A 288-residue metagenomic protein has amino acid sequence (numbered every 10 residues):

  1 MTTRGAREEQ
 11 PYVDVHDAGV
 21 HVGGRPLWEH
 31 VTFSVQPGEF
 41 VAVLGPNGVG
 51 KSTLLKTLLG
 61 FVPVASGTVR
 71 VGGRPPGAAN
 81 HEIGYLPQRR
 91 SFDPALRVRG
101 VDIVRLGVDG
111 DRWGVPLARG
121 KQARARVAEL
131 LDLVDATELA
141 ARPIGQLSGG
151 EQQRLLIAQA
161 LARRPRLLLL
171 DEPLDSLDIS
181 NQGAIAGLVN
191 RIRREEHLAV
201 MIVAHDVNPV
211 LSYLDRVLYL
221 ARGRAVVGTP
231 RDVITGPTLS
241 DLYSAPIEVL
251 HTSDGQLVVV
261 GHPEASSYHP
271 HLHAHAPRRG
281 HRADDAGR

Functional and structural regions predicted by a protein language model:
L59: Helix-to-loop junction immediately C-terminal to a conserved catalytic motif
G67-A79: Conserved ABC transporter NBD signature motif
R119-L139: Conserved ABC ATPase "signature" region
P143-L147, E151: Conserved ABC ATPase signature
R164: Conserved catalytic motifs of ABC-family nucleotide-binding domains
L168-E172: Catalytic Walker B motif of ABC-type/P-loop ATPase nucleotide-binding domains
G236, L242-R288: ABC ATPase nucleotide-binding domains
